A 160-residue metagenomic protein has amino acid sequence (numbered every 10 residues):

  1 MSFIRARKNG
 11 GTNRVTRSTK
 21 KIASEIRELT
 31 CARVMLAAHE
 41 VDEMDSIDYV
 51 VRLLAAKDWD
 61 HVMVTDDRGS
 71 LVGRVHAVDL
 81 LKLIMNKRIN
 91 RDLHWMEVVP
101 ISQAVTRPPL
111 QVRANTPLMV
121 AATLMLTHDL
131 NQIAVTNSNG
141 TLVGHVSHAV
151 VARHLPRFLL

Functional and structural regions predicted by a protein language model:
M1-L160: Tandem CBS (Cystathionine beta-synthase) repeat/Bateman regulatory domains
